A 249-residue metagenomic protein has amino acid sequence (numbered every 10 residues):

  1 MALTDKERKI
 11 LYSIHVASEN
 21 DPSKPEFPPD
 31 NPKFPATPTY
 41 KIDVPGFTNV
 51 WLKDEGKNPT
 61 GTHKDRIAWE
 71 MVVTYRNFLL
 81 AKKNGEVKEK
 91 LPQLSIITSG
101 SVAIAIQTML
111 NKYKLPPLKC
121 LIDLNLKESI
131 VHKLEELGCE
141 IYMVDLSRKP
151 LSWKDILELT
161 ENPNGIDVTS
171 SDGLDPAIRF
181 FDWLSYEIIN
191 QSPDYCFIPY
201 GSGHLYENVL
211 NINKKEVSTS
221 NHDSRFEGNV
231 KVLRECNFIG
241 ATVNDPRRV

Functional and structural regions predicted by a protein language model:
M1-V249: PLP-dependent amino-acid enzyme catalytic core
